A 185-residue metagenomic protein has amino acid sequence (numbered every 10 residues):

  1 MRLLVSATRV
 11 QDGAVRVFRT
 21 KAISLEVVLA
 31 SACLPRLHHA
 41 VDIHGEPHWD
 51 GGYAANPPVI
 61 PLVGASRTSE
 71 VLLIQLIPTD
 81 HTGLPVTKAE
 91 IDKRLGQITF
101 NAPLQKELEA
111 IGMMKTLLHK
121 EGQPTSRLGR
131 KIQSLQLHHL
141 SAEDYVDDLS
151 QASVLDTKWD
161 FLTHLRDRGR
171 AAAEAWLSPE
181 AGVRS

Functional and structural regions predicted by a protein language model:
M1-F18, A40-H44: Patatin-like phospholipase catalytic region
V5, V28, G169: A residue-level signal for conserved active-site and pocket-lining positions in enzyme catalytic cores
V5-S6, S31, I74: Alpha/beta-hydrolase-fold catalytic nucleophile elbow
R9-Q11, R19-S24, E46, G52-S185: Non-catalytic peripheral regions of patatin-like phospholipases
L25-A40, G51-P57: Active-site glycine-rich loop that binds ribose-phosphate moieties when present
